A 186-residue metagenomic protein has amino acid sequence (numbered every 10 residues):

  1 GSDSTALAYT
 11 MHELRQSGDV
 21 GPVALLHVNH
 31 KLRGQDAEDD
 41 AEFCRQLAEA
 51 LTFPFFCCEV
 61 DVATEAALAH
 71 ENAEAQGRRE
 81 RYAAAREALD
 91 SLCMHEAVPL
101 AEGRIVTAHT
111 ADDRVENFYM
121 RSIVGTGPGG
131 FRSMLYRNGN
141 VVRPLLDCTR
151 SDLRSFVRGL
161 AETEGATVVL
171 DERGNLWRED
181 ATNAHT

Functional and structural regions predicted by a protein language model:
S2-T186: Core alpha/beta nucleotide-donor-binding catalytic domains of modification enzymes
